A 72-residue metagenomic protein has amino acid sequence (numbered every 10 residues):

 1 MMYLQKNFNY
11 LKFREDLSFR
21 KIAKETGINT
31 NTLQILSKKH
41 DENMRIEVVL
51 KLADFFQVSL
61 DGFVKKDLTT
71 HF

Functional and structural regions predicted by a protein language model:
M1-K21: A short, Lys/Arg-rich alpha-helix, primarily the initiator
N7, T32-I35, V48, G62: Residue-level recognition of specific faces of alpha-helices
L11, E25, L36, K66: Residues in the recognition helix of alpha-helical DNA-binding motifs
L11, R45-I46: Short, Lys/Arg-enriched C-terminal cap helix and immediately downstream tail that follows
F13, K24, D54: Alpha-helical residues within the helix-turn-helix
L17-I35: Short alpha-helical DNA-recognition segment
F19, I46-V49: Helix-turn-helix DNA-binding elements, focusing on the entry/boundary residues of the two helices that contact DNA
I35, E42, D54, G62-F72: Short, charged recognition helix plus adjacent turn of helix-turn-helix-like nucleic-acid-binding domains
